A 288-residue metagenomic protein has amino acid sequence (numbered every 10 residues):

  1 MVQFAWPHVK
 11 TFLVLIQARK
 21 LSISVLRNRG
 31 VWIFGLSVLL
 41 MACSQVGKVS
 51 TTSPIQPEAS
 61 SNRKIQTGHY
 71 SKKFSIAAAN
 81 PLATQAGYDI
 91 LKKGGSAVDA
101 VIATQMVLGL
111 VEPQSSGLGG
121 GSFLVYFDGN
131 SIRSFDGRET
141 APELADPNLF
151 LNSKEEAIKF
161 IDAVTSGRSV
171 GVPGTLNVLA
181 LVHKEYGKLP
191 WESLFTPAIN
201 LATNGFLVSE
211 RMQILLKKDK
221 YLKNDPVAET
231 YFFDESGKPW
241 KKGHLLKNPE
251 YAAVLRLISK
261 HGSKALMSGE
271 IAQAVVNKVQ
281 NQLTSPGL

Functional and structural regions predicted by a protein language model:
M1-R27: N-terminal secretory signal peptides that target proteins for export/translocation
R29-F34: Sec-dependent signal peptide recognition, specifically the positively charged N-region followed immediately by
M41-A42: C-terminal motif of bacterial Sec signal peptides marking the signal peptidase cleavage site
V46: Residues that scaffold, gate, or flank divalent-cation-dependent active/transport sites
S50-Q85, D89, A97-H261, L266-S268 (+1 more regions): Noncatalytic scaffold domains of N-terminal-nucleophile
